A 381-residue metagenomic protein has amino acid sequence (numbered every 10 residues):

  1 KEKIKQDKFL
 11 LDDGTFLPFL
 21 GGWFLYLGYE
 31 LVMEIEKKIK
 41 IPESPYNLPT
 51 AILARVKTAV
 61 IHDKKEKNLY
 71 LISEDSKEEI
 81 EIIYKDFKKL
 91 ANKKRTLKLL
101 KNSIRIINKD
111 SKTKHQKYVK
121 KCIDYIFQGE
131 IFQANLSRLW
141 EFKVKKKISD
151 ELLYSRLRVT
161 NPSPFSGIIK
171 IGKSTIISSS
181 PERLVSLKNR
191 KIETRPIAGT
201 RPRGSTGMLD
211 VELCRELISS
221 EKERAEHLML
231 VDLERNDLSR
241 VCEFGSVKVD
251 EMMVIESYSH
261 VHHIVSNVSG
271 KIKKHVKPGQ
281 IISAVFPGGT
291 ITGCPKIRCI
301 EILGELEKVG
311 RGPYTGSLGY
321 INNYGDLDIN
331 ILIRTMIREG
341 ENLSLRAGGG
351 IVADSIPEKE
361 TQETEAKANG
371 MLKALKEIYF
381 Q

Functional and structural regions predicted by a protein language model:
K1-Q381: Extended alpha-helical targeting/anchoring segments, especially N-terminal organellar/secretory targeting helices
